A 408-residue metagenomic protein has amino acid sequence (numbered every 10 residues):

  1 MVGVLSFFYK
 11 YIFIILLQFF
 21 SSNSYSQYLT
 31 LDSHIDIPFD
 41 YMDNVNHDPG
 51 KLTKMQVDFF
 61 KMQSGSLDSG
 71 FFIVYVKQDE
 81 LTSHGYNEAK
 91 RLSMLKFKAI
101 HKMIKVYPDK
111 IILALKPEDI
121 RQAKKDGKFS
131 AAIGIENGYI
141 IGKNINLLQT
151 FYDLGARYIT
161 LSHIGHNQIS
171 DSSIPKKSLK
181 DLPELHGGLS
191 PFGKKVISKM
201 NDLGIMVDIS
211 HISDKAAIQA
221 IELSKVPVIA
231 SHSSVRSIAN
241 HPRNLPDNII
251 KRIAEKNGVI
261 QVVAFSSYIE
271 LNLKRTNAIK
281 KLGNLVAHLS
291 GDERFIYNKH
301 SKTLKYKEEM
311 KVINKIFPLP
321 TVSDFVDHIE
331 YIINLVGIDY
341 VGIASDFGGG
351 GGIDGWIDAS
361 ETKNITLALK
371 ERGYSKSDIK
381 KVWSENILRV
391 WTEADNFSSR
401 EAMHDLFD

Functional and structural regions predicted by a protein language model:
V2-I14, Q18: Sec-dependent signal peptide recognition, specifically the positively charged N-region followed immediately by
K10-Y11, Y25-Y28, S233: Exposed regions on extracellular, virion, or secretory-pathway luminal proteins
S24-P183, N240-D408: N-terminal hydrophobic targeting/anchoring segments and the immediately downstream early-domain regions of hydrolases
D153-I229, S234-R243: Divalent metal-binding pocket/active-site signature
